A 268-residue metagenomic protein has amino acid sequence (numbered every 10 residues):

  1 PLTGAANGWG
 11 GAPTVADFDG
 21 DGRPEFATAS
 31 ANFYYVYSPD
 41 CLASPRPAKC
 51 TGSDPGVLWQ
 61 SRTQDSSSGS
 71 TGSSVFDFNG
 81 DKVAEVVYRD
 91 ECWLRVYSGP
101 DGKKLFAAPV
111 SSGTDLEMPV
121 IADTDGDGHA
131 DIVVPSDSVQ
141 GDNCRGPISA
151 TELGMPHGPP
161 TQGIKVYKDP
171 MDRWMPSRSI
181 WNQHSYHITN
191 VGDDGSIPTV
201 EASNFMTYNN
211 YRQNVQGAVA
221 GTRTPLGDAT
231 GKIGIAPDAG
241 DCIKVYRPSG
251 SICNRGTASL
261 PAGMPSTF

Functional and structural regions predicted by a protein language model:
P1-T224: Extracytoplasmic/lumenal domain signature
A220-F268: Extracellular/luminal regions of secreted and cell-surface proteins that mediate adhesion/ECM remodeling
